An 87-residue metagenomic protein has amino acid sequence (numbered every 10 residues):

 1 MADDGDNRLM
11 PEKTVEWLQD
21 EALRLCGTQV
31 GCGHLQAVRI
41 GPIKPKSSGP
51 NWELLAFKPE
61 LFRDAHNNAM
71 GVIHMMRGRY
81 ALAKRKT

Functional and structural regions predicted by a protein language model:
M1-D3: N-terminal, Lys/Arg- and Ser/Thr-rich interaction peptides
G5-A37: N-terminal acidic leader/helix
T28-K44, K84-T87: Short glycine-rich, low-complexity/disordered patches
K44-T87: Detector for the mature cores of small, proteolytically processed and post-translationally modified peptide effectors
